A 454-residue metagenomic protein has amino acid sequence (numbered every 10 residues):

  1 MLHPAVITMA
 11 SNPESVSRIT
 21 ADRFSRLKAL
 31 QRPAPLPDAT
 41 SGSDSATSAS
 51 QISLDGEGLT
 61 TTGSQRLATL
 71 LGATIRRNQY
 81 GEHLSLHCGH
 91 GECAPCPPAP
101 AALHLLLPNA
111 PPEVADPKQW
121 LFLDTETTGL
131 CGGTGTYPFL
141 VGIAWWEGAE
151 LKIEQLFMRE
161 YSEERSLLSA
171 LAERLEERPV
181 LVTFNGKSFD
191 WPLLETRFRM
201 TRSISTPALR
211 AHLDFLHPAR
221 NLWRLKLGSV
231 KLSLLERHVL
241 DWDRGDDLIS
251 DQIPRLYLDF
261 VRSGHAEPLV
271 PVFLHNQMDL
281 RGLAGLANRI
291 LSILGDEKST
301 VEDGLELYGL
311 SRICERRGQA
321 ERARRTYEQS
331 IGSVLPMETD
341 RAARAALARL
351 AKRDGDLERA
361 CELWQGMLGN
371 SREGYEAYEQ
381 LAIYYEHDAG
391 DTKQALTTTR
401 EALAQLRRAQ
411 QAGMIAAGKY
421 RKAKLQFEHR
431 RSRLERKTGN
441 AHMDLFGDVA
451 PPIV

Functional and structural regions predicted by a protein language model:
L2-P117: N-terminal accessory regions of nucleic-acid-interacting proteins
P108-V180: Conserved RNase H-like, two-metal-ion catalytic cores of nucleic-acid enzymes
L151-L234, H238-W242: Conserved DEDDh/DEDDy metal-dependent 3′-5′ exonuclease domain
N221, L227-V301, Y308: Acidic, Mg2+-coordinating catalytic module of metal-dependent nucleases/exonucleases that use a two-metal-ion mechanism
L310, A346-L347, L381, A395 (+2 more regions): Structural register within alpha-helical repeat arrays
C314, A351, Y385-E386, E435: Residue at a conserved register position within TPR or TPR-like alpha-solenoid repeats
